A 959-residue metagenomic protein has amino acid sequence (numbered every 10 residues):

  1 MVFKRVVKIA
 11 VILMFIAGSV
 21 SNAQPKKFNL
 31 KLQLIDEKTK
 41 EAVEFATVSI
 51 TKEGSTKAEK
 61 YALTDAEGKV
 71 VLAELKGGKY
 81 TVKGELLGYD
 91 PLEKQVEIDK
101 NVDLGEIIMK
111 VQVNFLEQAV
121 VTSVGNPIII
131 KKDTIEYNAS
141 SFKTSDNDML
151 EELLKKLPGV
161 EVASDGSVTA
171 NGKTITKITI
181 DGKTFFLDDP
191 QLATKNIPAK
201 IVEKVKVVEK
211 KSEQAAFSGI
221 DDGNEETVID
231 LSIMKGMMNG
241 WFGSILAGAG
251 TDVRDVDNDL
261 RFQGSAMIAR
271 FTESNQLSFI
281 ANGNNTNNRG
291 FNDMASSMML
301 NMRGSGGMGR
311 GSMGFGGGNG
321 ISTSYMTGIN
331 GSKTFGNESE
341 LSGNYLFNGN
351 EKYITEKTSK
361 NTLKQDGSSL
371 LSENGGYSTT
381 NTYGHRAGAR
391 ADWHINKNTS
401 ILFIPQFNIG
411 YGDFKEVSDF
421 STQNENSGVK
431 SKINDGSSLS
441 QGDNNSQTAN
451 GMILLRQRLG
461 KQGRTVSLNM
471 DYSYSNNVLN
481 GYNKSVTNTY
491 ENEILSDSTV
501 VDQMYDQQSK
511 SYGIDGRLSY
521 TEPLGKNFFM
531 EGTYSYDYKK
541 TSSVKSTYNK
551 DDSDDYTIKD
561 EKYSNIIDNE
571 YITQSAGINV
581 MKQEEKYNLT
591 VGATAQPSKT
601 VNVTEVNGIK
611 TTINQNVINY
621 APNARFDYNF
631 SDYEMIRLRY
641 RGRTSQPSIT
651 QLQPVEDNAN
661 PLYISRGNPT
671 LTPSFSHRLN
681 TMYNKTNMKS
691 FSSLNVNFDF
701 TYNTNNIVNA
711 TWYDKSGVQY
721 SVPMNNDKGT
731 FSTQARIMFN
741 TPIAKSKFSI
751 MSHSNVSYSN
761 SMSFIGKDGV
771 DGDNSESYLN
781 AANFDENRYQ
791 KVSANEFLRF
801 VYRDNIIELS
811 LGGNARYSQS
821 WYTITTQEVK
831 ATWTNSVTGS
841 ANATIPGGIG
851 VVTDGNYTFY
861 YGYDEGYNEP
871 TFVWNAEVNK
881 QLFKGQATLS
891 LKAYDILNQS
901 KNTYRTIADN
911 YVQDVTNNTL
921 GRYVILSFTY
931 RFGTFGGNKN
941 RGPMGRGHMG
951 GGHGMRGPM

Functional and structural regions predicted by a protein language model:
Q24-K27, E67-K69, K83, D90 (+18 more regions): Membrane-proximal, glycine/serine-rich, low-complexity loop/turn segments characteristic of large bacterial
F28-D36, G68, G105-I107: A short, amphipathic beta-strand motif
K38-E53, I128-I130: Short, ordered, surface-exposed loop/turn motifs in non-cytosolic proteins
E53-K69: Short, acidic Ser/Thr/Gly-rich low-complexity loop/linker segments typical of extracellular and cell-surface proteins
G54-K57, K79-Q95: A short, solvent-exposed loop/turn motif at the edges and junctions of modular extracellular/periplasmic domains
G375, G513-D515, I558-N565, R666 (+3 more regions): Outer membrane beta-barrel strand-and-loop segments of large Gram-negative receptors, especially TonB-dependent
F529-Y633, T823-V829: Signature of Gram-negative outer-membrane beta-barrel scaffolds
F797-Y817, V829-M959: Conserved C-terminal beta-signal and adjacent last beta-strands/turns of outer-membrane beta-barrel proteins
